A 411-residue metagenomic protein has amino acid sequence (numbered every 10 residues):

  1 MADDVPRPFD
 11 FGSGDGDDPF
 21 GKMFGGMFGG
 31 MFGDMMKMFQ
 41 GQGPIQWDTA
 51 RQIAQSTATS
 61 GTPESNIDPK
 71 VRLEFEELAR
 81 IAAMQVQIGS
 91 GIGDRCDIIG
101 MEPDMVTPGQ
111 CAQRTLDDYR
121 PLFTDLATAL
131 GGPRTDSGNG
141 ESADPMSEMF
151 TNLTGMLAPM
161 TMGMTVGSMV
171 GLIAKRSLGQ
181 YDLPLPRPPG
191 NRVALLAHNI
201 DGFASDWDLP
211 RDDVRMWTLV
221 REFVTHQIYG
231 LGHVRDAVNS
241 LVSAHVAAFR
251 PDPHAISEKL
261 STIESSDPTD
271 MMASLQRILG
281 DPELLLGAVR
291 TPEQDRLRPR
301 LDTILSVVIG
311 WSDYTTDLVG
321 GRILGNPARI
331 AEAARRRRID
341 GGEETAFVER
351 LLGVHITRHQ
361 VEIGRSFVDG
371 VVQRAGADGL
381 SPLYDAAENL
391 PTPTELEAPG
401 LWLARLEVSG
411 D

Functional and structural regions predicted by a protein language model:
M1-P121, E362, R374-D411: N-terminal low-structure segments adjacent to metalloprotease catalytic domains across cellular compartments
G41-T62, D117-M149, R277-L285, D340: Short, compositionally biased low-complexity segments
L78-H198: Auxiliary, metal-adjacent structural segments of Zn-dependent hydrolase domains
M160-Y181, I228-D281, R296-L324: Post-HExxH zinc-binding segment in Zn-dependent metallohydrolases
P186-D201, M272-T291: A short mid-domain helix/strand-loop element embedded in enzyme catalytic domains that forms or borders the active-site
I200-V220: Short pre-active-site segment immediately N-terminal to the catalytic Zn-binding motif
D213-H233, V368: Active-site recognition of the HExxH zinc-binding catalytic motif
L285-D411: Pan-zinc metallopeptidase signature
